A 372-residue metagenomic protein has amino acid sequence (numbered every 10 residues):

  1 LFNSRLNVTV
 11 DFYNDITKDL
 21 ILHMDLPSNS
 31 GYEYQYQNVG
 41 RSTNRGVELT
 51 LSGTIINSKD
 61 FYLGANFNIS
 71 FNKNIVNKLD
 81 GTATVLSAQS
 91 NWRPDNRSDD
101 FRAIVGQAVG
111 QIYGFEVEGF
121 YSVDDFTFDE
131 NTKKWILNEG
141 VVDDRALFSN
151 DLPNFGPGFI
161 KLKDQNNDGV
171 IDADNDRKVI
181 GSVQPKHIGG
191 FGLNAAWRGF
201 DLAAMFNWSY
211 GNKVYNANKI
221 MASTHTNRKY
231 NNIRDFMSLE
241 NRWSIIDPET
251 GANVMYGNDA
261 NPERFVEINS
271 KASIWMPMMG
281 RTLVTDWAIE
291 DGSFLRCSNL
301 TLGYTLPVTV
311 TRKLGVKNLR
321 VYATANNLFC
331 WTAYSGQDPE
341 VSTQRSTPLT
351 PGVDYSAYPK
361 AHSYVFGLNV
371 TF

Functional and structural regions predicted by a protein language model:
L1-Q107, G280, V284-F372: Extracellular/periplasmic, surface-exposed regions of secreted and cell-surface proteins
F2-S4, I56-F61, K186-N218, T309 (+1 more regions): Subset of outer-membrane beta-barrel
D25-L26, G31, N44, V117-F126 (+4 more regions): Short capping/connector residues at structural and topological boundaries
G31, R41-T43, Y210, I220 (+2 more regions): Short acidic-hydrophobic sequence patches enriched in Asp/Glu that either
Q37, T54-V179, V214, S223-N227 (+2 more regions): Conserved small-residue
V39, R45, I180, G189 (+1 more regions): Short glycine-rich loop/turn motifs that provide flexible caps or phosphate-binding loops at active sites
F155, G211-G315, L319-R320, A325: Extracytoplasmic gating/loop element in the C-terminal half of outer-membrane beta-barrel translocons and assembly
G169-D174, K178-G199, A203, T282-T309: Extended amphipathic secondary-structure runs
